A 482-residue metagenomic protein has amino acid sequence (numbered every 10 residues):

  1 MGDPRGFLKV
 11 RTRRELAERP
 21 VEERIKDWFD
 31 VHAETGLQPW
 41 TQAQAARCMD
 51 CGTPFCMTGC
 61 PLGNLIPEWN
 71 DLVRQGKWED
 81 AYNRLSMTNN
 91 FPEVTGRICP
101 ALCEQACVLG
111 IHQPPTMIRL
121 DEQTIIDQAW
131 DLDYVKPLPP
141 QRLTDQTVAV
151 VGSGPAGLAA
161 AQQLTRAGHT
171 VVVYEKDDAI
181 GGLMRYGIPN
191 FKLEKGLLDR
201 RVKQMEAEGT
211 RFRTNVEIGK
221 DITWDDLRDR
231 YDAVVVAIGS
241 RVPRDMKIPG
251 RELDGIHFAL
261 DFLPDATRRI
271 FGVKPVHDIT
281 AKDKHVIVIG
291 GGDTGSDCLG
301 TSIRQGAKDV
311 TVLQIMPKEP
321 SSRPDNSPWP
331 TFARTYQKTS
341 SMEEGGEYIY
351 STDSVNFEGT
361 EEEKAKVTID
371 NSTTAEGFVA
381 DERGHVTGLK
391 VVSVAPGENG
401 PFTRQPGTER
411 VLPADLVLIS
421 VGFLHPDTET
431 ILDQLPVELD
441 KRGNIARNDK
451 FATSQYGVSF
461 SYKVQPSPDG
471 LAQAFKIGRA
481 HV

Functional and structural regions predicted by a protein language model:
R5-T35, G63-Q75, Y82-L85, I111 (+7 more regions): Beta1-alpha1 glycine-rich phosphate/pyrophosphate-binding loop at the start of Rossmann-like nucleotide-binding domains
R24-Q44, L65-R97, A101, H112-R142 (+1 more regions): Ferredoxin-type iron-sulfur electron-transfer modules in oxidoreductases and energy-metabolism complexes
C48-C51, C56, C60, T95-C99 (+2 more regions): Short cysteine clusters
I125-R142, R200-K220, P243-Q305, E347 (+2 more regions): Glycine-rich dinucleotide-binding loop and its adjacent helix/turn
R142, Q146-V151, D199-I248, F357-K364 (+4 more regions): Feature captures the FAD/FMN-dependent oxidoreductase FAD-binding
T147, T170, K284-H285: Residues that mark the start of a beta-strand
E252-D283, K364, G377-H385, P396-S454 (+1 more regions): FAD-site-proximal beta/loop scaffold in flavoenzymes
L418, A446-H481: Unchanged
